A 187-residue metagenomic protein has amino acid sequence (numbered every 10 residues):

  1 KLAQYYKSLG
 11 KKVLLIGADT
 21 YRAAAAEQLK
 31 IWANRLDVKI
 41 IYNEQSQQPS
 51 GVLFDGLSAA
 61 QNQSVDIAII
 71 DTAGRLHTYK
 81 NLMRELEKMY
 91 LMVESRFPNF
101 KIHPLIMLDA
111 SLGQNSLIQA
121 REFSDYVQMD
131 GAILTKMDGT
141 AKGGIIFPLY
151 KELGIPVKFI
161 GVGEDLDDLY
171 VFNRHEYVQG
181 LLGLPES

Functional and structural regions predicted by a protein language model:
K1-S187: P-loop/Walker A NTP-binding module and the surrounding RecA-like catalytic core of P-loop NTPases
